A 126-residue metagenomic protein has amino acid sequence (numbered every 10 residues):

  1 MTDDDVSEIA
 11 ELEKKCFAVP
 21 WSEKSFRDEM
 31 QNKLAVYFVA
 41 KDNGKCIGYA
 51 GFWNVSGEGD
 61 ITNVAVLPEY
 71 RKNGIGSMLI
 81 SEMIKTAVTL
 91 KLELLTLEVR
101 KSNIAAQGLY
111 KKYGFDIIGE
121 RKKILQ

Functional and structural regions predicted by a protein language model:
D3-R71, I80-T86, L90, G119-K123: Acetyl-CoA-dependent GNAT
G44, G74-G76, N103: Conserved G/P- and acidic residue-centered "switch" motifs that form tight phosphate/ATP-binding loops in soluble
N73-M78, G108: A short glycine-leucine-enriched loop at secondary-structure breakpoints that most characteristically corresponds
G74, K91, G114: Short glycine-rich hinge loops at helix-strand junctions in the catalytic core of two-component histidine kinases
E93, R100-Q107, K123-Q126: C-terminal "cap" of GNAT-fold acetyltransferases
E98, K111, D116-Q126: Conserved catalytic-core motifs of GNAT/GCN5-like acyltransferases
